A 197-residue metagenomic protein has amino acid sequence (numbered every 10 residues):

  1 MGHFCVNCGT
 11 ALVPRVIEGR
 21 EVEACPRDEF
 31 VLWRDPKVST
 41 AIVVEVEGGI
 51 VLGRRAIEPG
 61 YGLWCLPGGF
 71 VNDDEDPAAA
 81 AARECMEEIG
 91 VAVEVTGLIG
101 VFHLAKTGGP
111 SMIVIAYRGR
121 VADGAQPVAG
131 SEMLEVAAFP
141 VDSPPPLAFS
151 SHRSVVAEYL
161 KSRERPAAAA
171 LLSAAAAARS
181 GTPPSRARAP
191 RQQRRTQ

Functional and structural regions predicted by a protein language model:
M1-I42: Acidic, metal-coordinating catalytic segment for phosphate/diphosphate chemistry, firing primarily on the Nudix
R20, D35-S39, E45, P59-Y61 (+3 more regions): Short connector loops at helix/strand junctions that flank enzyme active sites, especially segments positioning acidic
V22-A24, V43, L52, A116-R118 (+1 more regions): Conserved hydrophobic/aromatic beta-strand scaffold that supports enzyme active sites
L32, T40, V46, P67-G69 (+3 more regions): A short Gly-Trp-Pro
E45-E87: Conserved Nudix-box catalytic region and its N-terminal flanking loop in Nudix hydrolases and closely related
V71-V95, F102-E158, A167, P183-A187 (+1 more regions): Unchanged
R163-R188: Charged phosphate-binding loop/patch that engages nucleotide di/tri-phosphates or the phosphate backbone of nucleic
Q193: Cationic, low-complexity basic patches in intrinsically disordered or flexible, solvent-exposed regions
